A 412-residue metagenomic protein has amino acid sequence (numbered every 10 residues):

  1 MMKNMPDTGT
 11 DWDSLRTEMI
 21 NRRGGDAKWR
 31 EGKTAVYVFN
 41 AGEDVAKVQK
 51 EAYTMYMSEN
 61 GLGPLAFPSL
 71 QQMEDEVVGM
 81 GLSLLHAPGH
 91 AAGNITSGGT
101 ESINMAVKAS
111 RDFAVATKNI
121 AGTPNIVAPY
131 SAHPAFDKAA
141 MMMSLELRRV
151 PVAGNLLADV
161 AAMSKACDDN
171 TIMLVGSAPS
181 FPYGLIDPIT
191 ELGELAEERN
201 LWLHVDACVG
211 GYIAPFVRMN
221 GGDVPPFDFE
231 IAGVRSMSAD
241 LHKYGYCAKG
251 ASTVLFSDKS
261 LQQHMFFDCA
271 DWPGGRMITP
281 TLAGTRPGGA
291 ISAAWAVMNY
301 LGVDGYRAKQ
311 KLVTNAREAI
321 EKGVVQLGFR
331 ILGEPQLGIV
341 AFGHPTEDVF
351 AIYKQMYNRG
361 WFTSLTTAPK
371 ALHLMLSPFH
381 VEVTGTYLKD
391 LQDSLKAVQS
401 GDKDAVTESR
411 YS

Functional and structural regions predicted by a protein language model:
M1-H90: N-terminal entrance/gating region of PLP-dependent enzymes' catalytic architecture
T17-N21, A27-R30, T34-A35, A153-N155 (+4 more regions): Pyridoxal 5′-phosphate
T17-R22, D268-G284, G305-Q310, E318-Y411: Conserved C-terminal alpha-helix-loop-beta "cap" of PLP-dependent enzymes that closes/shapes the active-site mouth
Q71-E74, V78-G79, H90-N119, F136-A139: Conserved beta-loop-alpha segment that forms the PLP phosphate-binding cup at the N-terminus of a helix
V115-D169: PLP-dependent aminotransferase-like
A158-H204: Active-site phosphate-binding strand-loop segment of PLP-dependent enzymes
V160-A162, I186-E198, G210-S236: Active-site pre-lysine segment of PLP-dependent enzymes
V209, M219-Q336, G343-T346, S412: Active-site C-terminal subdomain of aminotransferase-like
